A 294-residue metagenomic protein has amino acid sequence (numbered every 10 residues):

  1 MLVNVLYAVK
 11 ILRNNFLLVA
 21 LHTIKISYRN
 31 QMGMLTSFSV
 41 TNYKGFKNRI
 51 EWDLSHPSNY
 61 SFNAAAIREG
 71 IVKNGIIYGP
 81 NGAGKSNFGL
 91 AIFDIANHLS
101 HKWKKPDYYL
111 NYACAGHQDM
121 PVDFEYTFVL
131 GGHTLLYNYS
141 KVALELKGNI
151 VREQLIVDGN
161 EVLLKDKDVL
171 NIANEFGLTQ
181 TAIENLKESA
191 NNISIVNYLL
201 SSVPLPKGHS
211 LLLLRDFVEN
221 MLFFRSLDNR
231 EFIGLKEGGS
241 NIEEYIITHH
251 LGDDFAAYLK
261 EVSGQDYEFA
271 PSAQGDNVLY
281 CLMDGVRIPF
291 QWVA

Functional and structural regions predicted by a protein language model:
V5-A8, T23: Short hydrophobic alpha-helical segments enriched in small aliphatic residues
N15-L17, H22-Q31, S37-T41, D53 (+1 more regions): Phosphate-coordinating catalytic segments in nucleotide- and nucleic-acid-processing enzymes
T23-I24, M32-F93: Pre-Walker A-like glycine/lysine-rich segment at the N-terminus of P-loop NTPase domains
I95-H98: Residues immediately C-terminal to the Walker A/P-loop in P-loop NTPase nucleotide-binding domains, especially ABC
